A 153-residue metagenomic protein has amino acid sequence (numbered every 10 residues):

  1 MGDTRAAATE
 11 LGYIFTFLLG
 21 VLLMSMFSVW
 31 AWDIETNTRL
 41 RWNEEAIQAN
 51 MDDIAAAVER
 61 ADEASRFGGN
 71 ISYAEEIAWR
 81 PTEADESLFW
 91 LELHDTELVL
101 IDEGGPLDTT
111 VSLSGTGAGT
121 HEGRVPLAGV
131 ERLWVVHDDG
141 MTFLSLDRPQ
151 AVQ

Functional and structural regions predicted by a protein language model:
M1-L18: Glycine-centered recognition micro-motifs in short, flexible terminal segments and loops
G2, S25-M26, D33: Short, flexible segments with low predicted structural confidence
F17-V29: Alpha-helical hydrophobic helix detector
V29-Q153: N-terminal export/assembly leader peptides and their processing motifs that target proteins to secretory
